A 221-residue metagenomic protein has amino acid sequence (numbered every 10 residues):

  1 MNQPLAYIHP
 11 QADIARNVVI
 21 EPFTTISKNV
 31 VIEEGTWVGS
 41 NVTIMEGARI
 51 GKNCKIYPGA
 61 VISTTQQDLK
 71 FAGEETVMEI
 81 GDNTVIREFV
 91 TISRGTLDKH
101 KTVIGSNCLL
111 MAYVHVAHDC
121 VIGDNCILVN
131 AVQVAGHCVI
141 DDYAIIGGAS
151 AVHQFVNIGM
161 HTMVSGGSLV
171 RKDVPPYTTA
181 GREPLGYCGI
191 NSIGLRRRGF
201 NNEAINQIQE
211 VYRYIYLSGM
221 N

Functional and structural regions predicted by a protein language model:
N2-G186: Structural signal for interior beta-strand "rungs" in well-ordered beta-sheet cores of soluble enzyme domains
P184-N202: SDR active-site lid
R196-N221: An accessory alpha-helical subdomain
